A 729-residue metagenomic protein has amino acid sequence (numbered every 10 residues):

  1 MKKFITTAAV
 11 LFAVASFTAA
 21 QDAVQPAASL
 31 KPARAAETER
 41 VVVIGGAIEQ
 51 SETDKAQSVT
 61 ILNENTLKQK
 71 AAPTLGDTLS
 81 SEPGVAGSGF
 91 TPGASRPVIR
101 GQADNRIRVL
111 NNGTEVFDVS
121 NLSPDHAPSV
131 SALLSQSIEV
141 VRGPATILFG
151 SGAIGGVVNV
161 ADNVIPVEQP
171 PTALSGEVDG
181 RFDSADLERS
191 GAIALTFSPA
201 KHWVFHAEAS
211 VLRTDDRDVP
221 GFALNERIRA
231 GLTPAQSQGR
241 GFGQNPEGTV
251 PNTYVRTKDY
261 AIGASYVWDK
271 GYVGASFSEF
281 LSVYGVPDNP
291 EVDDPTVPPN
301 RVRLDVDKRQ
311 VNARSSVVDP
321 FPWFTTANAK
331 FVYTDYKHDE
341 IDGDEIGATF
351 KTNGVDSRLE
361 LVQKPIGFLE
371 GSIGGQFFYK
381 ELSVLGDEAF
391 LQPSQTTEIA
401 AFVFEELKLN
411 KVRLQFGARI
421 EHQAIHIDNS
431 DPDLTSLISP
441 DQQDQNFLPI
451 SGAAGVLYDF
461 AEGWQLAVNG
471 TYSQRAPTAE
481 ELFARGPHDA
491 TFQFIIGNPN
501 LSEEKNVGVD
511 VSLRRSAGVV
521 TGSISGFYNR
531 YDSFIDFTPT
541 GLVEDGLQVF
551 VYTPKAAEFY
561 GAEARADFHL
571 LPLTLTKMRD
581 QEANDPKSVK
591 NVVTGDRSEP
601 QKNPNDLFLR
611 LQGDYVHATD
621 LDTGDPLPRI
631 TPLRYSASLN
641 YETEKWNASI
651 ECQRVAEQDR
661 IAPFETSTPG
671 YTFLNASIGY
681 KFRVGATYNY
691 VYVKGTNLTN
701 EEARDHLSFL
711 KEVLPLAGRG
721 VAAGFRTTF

Functional and structural regions predicted by a protein language model:
A23-K68, G76, D104: Short, acidic, small-residue-rich periplasmic hinge/interaction motif at the N-terminus of Gram-negative outer-membrane
V24, L369-G371, T521-Y531, F550-Q658 (+1 more regions): Gram-negative outer-membrane beta-barrel transporters
G76-D118: Extracytoplasmic beta-strand/coil segments of soluble accessory domains associated with Gram-negative outer-membrane
E115-P144: Short acidic/polar hinge/loop motifs at secondary-structure boundaries that mediate gating or recognition
S184-R213, N225-V283, D305-D319, P365-L369 (+3 more regions): Transmembrane beta-barrel wall of Gram-negative outer-membrane proteins
P251-T257, K270-A327, Y333-G354, D387-Q395 (+1 more regions): Flexible loop and strand-edge segments within Gram-negative outer membrane beta-barrel domains
V292, P299-R314, V318-P320, D441-D459 (+7 more regions): Outer-membrane beta-barrel signature, preferentially recognizing the C-terminal barrel domain of Gram-negative
Q474, R530-D532, E582-D596, N603 (+3 more regions): C-terminal beta-signal and adjacent terminal beta-strands/loops of Gram-negative outer-membrane beta-barrel proteins
